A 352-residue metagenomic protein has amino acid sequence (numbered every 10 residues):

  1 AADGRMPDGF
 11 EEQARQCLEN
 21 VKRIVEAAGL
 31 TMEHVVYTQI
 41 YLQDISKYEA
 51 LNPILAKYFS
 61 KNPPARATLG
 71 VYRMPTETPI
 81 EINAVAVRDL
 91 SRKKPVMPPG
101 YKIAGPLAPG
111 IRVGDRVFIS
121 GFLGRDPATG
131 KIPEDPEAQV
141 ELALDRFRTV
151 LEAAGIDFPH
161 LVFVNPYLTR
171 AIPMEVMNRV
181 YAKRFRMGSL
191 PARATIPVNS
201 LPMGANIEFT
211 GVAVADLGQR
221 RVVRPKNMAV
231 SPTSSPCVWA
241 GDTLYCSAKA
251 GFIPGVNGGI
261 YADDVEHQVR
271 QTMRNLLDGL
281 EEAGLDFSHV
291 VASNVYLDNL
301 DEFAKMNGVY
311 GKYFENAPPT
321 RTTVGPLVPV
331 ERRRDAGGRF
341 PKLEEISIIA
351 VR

Functional and structural regions predicted by a protein language model:
A1-E19, R23-Y37, L42-A292, Y296-R352: N-terminal presequence-like segments and the immediate start of the first folded domain
